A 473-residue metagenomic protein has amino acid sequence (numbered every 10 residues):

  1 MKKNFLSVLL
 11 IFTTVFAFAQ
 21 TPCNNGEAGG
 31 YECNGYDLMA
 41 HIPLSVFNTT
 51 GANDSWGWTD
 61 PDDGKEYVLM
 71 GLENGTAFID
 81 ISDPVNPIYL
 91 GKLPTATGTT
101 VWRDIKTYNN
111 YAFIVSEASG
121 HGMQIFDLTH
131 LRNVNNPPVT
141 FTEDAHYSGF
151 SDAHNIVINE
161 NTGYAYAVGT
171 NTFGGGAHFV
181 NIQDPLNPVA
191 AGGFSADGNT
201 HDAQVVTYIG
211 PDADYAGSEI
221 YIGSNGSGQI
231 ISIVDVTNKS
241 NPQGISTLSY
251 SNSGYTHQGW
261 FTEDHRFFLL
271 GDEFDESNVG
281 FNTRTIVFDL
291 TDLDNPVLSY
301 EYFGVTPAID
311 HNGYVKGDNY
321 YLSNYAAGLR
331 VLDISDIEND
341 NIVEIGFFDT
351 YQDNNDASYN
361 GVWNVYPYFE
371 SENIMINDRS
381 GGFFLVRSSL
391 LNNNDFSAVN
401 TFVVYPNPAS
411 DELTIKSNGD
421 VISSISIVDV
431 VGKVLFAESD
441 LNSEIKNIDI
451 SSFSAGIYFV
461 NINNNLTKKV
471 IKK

Functional and structural regions predicted by a protein language model:
K2-I11: Sec-dependent signal peptide recognition, specifically the positively charged N-region followed immediately by
K3, I457-K473: C-terminal tail/sorting-segment detector
A19-L391: Feature marking well-ordered beta-strand scaffolds used for ligand recognition
A216-S218, N407-T414: Short coil/turn motif common to extracellular beta-sandwich-like domains
V386-Y405, D411, N418-D420, K433: Residue-level detector of functionally pivotal "anchor" positions at catalytic/ligand-binding pockets or at interdomain
G419-D420, S439-N464: Short, surface-exposed loop/turn motifs with a glycine/proline- and acidic-biased composition
I427-L435, Y458: Short, glycine-anchored, charge-dense loop/turn motifs used at functional sites
